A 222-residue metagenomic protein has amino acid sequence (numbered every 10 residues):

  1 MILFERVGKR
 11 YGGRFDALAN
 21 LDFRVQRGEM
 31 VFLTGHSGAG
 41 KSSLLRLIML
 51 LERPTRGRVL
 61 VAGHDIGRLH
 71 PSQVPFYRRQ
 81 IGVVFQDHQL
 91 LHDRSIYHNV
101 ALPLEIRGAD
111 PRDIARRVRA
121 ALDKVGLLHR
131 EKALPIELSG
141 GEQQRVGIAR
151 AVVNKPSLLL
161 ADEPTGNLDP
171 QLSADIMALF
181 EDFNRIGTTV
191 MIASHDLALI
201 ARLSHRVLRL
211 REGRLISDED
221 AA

Functional and structural regions predicted by a protein language model:
T34-H36: The feature captures the beta-strand-to-loop junction immediately N-terminal to the Walker
M49: Helix-to-loop junction immediately C-terminal to a conserved catalytic motif
G57-D65, Y77: Conserved ABC transporter NBD signature motif
R94-A101: Short coil-to-helix segment of the ABC ATPase nucleotide-binding domain corresponding to the Q-loop/switch region
L134-L138, E142-Q144: Conserved ABC ATPase signature
V153-S157: A short, proline-enriched helix->beta-strand linker immediately N-terminal to the Walker B motif in ABC-type P-loop
L159-D162: Catalytic Walker B motif of ABC-type/P-loop ATPase nucleotide-binding domains
